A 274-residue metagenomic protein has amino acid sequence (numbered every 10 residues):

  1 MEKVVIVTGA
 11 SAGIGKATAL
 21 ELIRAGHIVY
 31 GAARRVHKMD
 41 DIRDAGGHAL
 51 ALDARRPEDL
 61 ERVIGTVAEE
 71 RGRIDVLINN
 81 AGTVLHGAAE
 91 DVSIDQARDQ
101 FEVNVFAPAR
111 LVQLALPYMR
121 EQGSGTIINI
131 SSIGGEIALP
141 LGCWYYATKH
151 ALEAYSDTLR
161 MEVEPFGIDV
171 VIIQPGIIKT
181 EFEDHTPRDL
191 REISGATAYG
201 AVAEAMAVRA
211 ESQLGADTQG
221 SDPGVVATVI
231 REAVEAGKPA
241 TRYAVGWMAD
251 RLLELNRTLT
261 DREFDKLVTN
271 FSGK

Functional and structural regions predicted by a protein language model:
S11-A12: Conserved glycine-rich cofactor-binding loop
L52-R62, I94: The beta1-alpha1 cofactor-binding region of Rossmann-like NAD(H)/NADP(H)-dependent oxidoreductases
T66-N79, L85: A glycine-rich helix->loop->beta "capping" turn within Rossmann-like NAD(P)(H)-dependent oxidoreductase domains
A88-A89, Q96-R98: Substrate-binding pocket helix/loop in short-chain dehydrogenase/reductase
V112, T148: Active-site helix of classical SDR
S132: Residue(s) in the substrate-gating loop at a strand-loop-helix junction that position the organic substrate next
P165-G215: C-terminal beta-strand-loop-alpha-helix "lid" module of Rossmann-like NAD(P)-dependent dehydrogenases
